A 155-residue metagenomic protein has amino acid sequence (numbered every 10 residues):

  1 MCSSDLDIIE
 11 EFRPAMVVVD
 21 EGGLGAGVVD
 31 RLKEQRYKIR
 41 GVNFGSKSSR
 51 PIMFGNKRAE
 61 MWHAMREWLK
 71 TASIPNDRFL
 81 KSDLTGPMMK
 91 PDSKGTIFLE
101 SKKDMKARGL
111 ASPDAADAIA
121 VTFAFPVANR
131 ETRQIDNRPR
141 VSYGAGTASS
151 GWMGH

Functional and structural regions predicted by a protein language model:
S4-H63, E67-H155: RNase H-like, metal-dependent nuclease domains and their acidic two-metal-ion catalytic environment used
